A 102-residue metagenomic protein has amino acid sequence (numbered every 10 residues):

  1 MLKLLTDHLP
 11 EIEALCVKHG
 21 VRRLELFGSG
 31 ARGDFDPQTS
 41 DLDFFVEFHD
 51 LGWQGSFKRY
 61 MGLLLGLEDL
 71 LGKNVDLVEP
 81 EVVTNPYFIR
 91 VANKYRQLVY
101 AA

Functional and structural regions predicted by a protein language model:
M1-E25, A31-Q38, H49-A102: Catalytic core of pol beta-like nucleotidyltransferases
S40-L42: Change "...and in nucleic-acid phosphodiester-cleaving endonucleases..." to "...and in nucleic-acid processing enzymes
F45-E47: Short hydrophobic/aromatic beta-strand micro-patches that form the beta-sheet surface supporting nucleotide- or nucleic
